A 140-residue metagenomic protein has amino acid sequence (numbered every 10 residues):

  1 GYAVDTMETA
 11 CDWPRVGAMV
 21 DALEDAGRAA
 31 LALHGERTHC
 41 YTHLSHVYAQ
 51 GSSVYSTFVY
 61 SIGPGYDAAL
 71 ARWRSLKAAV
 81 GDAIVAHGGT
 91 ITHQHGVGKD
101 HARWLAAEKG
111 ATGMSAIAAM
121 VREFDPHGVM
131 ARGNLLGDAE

Functional and structural regions predicted by a protein language model:
G1-E140: Conserved glycine-rich FAD pyrophosphate-binding loop
